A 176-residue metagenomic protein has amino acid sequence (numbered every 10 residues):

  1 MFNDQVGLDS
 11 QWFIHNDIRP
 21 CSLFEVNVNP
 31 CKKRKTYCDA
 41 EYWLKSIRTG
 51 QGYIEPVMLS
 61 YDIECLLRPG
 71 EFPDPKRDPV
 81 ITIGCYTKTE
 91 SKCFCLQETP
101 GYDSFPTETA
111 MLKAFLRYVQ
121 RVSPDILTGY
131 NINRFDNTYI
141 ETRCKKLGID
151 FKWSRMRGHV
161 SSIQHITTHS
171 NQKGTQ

Functional and structural regions predicted by a protein language model:
M1-Q176: The two-metal-ion catalytic cores of nucleic-acid processing enzymes
